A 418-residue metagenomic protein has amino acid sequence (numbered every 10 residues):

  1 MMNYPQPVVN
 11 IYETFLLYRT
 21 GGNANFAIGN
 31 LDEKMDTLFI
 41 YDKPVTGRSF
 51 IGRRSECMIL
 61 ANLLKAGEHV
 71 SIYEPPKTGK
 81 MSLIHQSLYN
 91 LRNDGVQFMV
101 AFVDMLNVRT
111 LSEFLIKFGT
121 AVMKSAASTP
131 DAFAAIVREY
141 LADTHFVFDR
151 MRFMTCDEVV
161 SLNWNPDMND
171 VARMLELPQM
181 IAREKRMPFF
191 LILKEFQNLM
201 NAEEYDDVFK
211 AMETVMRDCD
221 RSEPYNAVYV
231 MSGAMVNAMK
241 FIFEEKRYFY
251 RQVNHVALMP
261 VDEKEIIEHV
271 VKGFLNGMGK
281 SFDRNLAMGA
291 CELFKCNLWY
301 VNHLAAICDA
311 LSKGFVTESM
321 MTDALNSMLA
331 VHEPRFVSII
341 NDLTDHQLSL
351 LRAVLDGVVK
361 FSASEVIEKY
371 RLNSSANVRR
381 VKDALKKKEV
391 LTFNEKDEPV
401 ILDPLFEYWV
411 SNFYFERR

Functional and structural regions predicted by a protein language model:
T14, N25, N30-L91: Walker A/P-loop-proximal flanking segment of P-loop NTPase domains
N30-F39, A330-R418: C-terminal leucine-rich, beta-strand-based interaction scaffolds used for sensing/assembly
A66, E74-T78, S82-F190, L199-M200 (+2 more regions): P-loop NTPase nucleotide-binding core
N90, I307, A384-K387: Alpha-helical DNA-recognition elements
R183-K185, N198-E204, V208-E245: Sensor-1/coupling segment of RecA-like P-loop NTPase cores
K194-F196: Walker B catalytic acidic pair
N254-E265: Conserved AAA+ ATPase "SRH/arginine-finger" region at the nucleotide-binding site
E265-P334: Amphipathic alpha-helical "lid/sensor" segments that cap RecA-like P-loop NTPase cores
